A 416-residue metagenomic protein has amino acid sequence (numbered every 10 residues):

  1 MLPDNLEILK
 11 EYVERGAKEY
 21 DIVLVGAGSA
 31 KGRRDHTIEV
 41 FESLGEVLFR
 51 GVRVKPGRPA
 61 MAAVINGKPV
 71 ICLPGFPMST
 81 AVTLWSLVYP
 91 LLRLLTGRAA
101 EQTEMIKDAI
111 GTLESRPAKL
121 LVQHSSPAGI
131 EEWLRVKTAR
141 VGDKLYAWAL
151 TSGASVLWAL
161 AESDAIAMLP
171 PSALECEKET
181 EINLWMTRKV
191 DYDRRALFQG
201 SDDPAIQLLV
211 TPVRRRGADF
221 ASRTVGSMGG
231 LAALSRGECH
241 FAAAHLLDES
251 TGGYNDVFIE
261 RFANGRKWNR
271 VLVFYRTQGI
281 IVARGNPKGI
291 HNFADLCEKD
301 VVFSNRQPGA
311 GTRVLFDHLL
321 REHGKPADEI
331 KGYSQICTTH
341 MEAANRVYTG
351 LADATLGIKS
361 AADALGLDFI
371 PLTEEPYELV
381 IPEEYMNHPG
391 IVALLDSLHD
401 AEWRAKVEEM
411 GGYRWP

Functional and structural regions predicted by a protein language model:
M1-L73, P77-V82, M105-K107, L208 (+7 more regions): Helix-rich terminal scaffold detector
E42-D193: Flexible glycine/proline-rich
T138, D143, A149-E238, V257 (+4 more regions): N-terminal hydrophobic or amphipathic helices and topogenic motifs
L208-G217, A294, R306-P308, T312-Q335: Ligand-binding cleft/hinge of the Venus flytrap
A221-A232, D328-N345: Short helix-initiation/N-cap motifs at beta->coil->alpha
A243-R261, A344-T373: A ligand-binding cleft/hinge motif common to bilobed small-molecule-binding domains
G265-T277, L367-D396: Periplasmic-binding protein-like
V282-F303: Flexible hinge/capping segments at coil-to-helix
